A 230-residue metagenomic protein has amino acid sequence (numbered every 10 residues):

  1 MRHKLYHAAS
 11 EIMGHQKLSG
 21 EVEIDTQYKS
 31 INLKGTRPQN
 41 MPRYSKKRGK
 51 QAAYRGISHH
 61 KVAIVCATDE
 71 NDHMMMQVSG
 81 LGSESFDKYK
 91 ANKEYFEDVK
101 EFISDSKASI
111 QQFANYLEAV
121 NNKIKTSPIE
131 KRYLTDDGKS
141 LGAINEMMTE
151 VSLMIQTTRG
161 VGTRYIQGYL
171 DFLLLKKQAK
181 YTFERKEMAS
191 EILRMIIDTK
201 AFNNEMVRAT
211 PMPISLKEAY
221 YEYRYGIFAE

Functional and structural regions predicted by a protein language model:
M1-E230: Residue-level recognition of single "structural anchor" positions that define or cap local secondary structure
